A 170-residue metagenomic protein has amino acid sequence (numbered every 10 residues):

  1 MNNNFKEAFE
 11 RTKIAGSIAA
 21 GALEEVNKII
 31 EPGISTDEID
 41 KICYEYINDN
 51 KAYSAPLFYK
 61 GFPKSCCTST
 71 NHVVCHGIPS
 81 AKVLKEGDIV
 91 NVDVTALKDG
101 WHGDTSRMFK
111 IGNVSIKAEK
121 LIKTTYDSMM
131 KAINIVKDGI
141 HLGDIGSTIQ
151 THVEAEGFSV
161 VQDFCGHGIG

Functional and structural regions predicted by a protein language model:
M1-G170: Active-site neighborhoods and metal-handling regions in enzymes and metal-associated proteins
